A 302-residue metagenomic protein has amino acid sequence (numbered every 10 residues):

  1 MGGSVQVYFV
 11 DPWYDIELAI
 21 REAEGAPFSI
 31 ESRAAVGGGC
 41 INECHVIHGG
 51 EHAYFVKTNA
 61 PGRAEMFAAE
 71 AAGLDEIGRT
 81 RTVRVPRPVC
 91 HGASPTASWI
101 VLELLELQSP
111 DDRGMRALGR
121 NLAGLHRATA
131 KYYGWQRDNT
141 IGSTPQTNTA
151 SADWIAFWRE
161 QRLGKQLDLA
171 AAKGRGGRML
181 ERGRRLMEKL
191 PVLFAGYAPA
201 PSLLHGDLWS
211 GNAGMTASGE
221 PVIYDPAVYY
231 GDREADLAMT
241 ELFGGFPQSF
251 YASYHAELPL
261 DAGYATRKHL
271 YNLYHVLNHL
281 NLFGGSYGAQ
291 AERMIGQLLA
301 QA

Functional and structural regions predicted by a protein language model:
G3-F28, A97, H279-N281, G285-A302: Regulatory N- and C-terminal appendages and interdomain linkers associated with kinase/kinase-like NTP transferase
D11-A26, A130-L203, T216: An alpha-helical support segment within catalytic cores of ATP-dependent transferases
P27-A35, L260: Short secondary-structure junctions
E31, R84-V89, Y224, A238: A short, local hydrophobic-aromatic micro-motif
A34-A156: ATP-binding pocket architecture of kinase catalytic cores
I77, S94-M115, R127, E160-A172 (+2 more regions): A glycine-centered beta->alpha junction motif in the catalytic cores of kinase/phosphotransferase enzymes
T147-A150, W154-R159, D168, Y197-L203 (+3 more regions): Active-site Asp-x-Gly
